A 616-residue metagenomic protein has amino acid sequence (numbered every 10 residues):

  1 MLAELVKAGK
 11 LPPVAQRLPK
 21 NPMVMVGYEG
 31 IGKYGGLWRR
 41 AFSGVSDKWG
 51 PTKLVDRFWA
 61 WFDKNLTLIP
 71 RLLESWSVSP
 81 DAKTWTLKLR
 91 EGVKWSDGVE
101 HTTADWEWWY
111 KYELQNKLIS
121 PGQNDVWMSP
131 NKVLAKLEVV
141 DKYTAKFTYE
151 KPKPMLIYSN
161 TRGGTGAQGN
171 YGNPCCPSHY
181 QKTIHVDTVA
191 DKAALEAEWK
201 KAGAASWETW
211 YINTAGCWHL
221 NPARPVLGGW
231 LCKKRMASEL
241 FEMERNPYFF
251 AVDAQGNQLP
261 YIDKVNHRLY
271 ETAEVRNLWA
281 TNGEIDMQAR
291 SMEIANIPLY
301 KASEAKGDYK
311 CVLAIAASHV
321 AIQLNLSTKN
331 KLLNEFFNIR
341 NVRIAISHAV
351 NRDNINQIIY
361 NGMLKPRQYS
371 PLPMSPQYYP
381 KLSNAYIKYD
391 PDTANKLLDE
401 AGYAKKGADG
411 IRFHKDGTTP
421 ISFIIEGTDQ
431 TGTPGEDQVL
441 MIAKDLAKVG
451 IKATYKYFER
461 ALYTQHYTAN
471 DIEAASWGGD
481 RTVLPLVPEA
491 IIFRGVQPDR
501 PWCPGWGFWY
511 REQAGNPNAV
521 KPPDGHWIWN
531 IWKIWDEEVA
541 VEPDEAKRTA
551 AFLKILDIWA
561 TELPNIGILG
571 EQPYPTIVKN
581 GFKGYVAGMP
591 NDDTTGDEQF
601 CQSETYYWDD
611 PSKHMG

Functional and structural regions predicted by a protein language model:
A3-A8, P12-P80: N-terminal lobe/hinge region of extracytoplasmic solute-binding protein
L5-A8, V14-A15, G30-W38, V226 (+3 more regions): Immediate post-signal peptide segment of exported/extracytoplasmic ligand-binding proteins
Y34-G44, E74, T84-L87, W109 (+5 more regions): Short, well-ordered beta-strand elements
F42, C175, R224, W230-F241 (+8 more regions): Detector for C-terminal structural segments
S75-S120, K146, R276-W279, F336-N338 (+1 more regions): Aromatic- and charge-enriched surface segment that lines or borders ligand/interaction sites
R90, W95, E107, C217-N221 (+5 more regions): Ligand-site clamp/hinge motif
K117-Q123, L137-V139, L231-Y248, R268-K331 (+4 more regions): Extracellular/periplasmic solute-recognition and catalytic clefts
V126-W210, A587-G588: Surface-exposed binding/hinge segments that line and control ligand-binding clefts or catalytic entry sites
